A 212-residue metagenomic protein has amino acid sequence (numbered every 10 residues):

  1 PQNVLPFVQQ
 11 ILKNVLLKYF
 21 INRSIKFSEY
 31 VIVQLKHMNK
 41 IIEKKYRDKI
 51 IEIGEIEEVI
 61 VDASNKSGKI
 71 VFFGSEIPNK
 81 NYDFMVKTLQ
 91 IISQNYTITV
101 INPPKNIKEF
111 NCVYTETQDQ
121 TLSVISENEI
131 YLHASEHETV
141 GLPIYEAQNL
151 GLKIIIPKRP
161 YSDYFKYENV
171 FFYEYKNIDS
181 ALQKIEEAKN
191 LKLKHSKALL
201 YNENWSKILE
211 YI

Functional and structural regions predicted by a protein language model:
I11-V31: Membrane-proximal helix-turn-helix segments that form the acceptor-binding/catalytic region of lipid-linked
S24-D48: A short, active-site helix/loop in glycosyltransferases that binds the activated sugar's phosphate group
E52-V61, P104-K105, P160: Short beta-strand->alpha-helix junction loop in the catalytic core of nucleotide-activated group-transfer enzymes
D62-K80, V86-Q90: Conserved donor-binding/catalytic core segment of Leloir-type glycosyltransferases
P104, F110-I125, T139: Conserved active-site histidine-acidic residue motif and adjacent donor-binding/catalytic loop of glycosyltransferases
E136: Aromatic "clamp/platform" in nucleotide-sugar-dependent glycosyltransferases that forms part of the donor/acceptor
K153-P157: Short hydrophobic beta-strand element within catalytic cores of glycosyltransferases and related nucleotide-activated
K176, E187-I212: A charged, aromatic-enriched C-terminal amphipathic alpha-helix characteristic of glycosyltransferases across folds
